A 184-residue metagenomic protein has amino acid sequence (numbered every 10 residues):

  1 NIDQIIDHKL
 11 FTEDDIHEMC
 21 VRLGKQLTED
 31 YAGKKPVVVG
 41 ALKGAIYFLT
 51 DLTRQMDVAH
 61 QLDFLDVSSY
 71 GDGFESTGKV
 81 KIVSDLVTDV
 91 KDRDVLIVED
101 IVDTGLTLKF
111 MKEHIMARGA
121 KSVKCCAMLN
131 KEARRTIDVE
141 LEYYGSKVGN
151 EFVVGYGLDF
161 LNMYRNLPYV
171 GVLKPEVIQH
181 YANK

Functional and structural regions predicted by a protein language model:
N1-K184: PRPP-associated nucleotide enzymes
